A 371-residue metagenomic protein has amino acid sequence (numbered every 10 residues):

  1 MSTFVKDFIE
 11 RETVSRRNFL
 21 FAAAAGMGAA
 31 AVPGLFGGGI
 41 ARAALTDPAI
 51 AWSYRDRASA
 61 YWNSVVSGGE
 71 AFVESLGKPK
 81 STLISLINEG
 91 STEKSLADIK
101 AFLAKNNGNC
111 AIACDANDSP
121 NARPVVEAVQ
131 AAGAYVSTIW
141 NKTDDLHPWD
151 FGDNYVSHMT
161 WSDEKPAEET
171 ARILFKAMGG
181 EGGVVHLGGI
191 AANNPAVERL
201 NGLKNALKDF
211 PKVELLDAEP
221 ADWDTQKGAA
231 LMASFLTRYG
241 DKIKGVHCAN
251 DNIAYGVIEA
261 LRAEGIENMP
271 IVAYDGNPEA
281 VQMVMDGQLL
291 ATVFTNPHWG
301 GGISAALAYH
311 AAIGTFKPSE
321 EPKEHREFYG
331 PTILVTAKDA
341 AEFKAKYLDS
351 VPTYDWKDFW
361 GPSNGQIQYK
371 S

Functional and structural regions predicted by a protein language model:
M1-N18, A25-P33: N-terminal secretory signal peptides
T13, L35-I50: C-terminal segment of N-terminal export signals and the immediately downstream linker at the start of the mature
A49-G68, F72-L76, L83-L96, C114-P120 (+2 more regions): Extracytoplasmic "Venus flytrap"
S95, S157-V184, G228-A229, A280 (+1 more regions): Hydrophobic alpha-helical segments within soluble ligand-binding/sensing domains
I112-A134, L203, L216-D217, A221-M283 (+1 more regions): Hydrophobic alpha-helical
V125-K165, G183, N277-M285, L289-L290: Flexible loop/hinge segments that line or gate small-molecule binding clefts
L187, A191, A206, L307-S371: Hinge/cleft segment of the Venus flytrap/periplasmic-binding protein
I266, V272-V335: Flexible loop/turn connectors
